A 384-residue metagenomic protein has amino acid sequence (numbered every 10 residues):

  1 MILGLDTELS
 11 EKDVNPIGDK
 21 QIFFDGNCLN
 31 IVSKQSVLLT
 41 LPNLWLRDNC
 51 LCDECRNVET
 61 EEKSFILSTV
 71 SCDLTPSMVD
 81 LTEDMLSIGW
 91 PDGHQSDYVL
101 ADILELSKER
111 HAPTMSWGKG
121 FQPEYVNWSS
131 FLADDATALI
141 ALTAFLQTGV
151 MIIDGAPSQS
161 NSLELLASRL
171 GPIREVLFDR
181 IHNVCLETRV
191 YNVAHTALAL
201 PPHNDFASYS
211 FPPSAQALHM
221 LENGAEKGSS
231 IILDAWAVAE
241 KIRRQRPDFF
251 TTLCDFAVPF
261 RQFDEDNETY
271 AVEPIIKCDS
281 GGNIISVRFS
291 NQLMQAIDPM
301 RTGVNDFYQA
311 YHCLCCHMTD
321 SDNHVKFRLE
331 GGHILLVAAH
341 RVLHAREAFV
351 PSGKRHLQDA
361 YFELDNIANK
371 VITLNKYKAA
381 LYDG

Functional and structural regions predicted by a protein language model:
M1-D134: Motif-centric detector for short Cys/His coordination patterns
L9, E109-I140, A144-V150, G155-A156 (+1 more regions): Active-site environment of non-heme Fe oxygenases that use a 2-His-1-carboxylate facial triad
